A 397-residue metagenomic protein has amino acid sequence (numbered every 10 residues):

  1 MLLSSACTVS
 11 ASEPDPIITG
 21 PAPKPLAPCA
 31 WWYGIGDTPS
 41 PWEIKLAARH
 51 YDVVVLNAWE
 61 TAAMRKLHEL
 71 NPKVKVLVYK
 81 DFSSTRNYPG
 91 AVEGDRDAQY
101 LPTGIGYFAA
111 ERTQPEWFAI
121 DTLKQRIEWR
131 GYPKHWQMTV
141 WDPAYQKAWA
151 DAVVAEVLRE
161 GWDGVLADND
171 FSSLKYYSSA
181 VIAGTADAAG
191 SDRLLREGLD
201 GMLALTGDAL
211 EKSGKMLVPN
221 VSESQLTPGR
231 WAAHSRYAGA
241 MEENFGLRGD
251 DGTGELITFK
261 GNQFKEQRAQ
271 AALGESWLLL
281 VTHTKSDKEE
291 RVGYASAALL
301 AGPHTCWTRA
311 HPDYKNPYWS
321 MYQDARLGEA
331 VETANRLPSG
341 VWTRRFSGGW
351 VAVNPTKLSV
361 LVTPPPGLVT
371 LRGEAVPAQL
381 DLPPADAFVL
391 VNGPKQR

Functional and structural regions predicted by a protein language model:
M1-A6: Bacterial N-terminal signal peptides
V9-A11: Boundary at the C-terminal end of the N-terminal hydrophobic targeting segment
E13-R397: Glycan-processing catalytic domains of CAZymes
